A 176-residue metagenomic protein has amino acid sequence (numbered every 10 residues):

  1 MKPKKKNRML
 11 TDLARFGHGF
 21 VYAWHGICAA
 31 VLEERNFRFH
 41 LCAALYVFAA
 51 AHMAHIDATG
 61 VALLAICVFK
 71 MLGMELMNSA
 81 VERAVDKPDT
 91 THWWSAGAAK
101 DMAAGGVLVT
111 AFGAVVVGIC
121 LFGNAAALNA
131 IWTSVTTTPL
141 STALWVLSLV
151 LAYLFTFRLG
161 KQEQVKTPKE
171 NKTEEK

Functional and structural regions predicted by a protein language model:
M1-M71, V107-K176: Hydrophobic alpha-helical transmembrane segments
K70-G106: Acidic (Asp/Glu-rich) catalytic motifs at the cytosolic membrane interface
